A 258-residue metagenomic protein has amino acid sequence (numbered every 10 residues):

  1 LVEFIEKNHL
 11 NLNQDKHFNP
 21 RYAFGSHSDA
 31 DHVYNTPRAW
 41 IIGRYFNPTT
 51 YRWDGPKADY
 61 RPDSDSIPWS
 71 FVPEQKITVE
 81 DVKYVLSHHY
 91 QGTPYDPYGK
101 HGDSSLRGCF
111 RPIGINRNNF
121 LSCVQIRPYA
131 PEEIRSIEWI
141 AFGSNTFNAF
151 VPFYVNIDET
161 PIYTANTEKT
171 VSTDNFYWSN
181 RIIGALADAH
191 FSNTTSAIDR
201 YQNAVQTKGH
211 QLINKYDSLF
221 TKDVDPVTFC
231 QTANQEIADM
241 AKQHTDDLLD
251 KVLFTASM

Functional and structural regions predicted by a protein language model:
L1-M258: C-terminus-biased signal that marks the final domain/tail of proteins
